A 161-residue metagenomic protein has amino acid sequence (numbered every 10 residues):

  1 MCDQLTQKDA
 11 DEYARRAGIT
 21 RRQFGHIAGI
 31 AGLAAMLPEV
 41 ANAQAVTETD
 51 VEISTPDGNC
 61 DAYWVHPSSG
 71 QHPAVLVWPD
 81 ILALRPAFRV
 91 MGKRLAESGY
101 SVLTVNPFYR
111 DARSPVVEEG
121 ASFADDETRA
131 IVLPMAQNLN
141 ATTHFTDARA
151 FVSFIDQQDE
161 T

Functional and structural regions predicted by a protein language model:
M1-I19: N-terminal secretory signal peptides
G18-A34: N-terminal export leaders
V40-P67: N-terminal cap/lid segment of alpha/beta-hydrolase-fold proteins
H72-D80: Short beta-strand element of the alpha/beta-hydrolase
D80, N106, T161: Catalytic nucleophile loop
P86-V105, Y109-P115: Short amphipathic alpha-helix adjacent to the substrate-entry channel of hydrolases
G120-T161: Gly/Ser-rich "nucleophile elbow"/oxyanion-hole loop immediately N-terminal to the catalytic nucleophile in hydrolases
